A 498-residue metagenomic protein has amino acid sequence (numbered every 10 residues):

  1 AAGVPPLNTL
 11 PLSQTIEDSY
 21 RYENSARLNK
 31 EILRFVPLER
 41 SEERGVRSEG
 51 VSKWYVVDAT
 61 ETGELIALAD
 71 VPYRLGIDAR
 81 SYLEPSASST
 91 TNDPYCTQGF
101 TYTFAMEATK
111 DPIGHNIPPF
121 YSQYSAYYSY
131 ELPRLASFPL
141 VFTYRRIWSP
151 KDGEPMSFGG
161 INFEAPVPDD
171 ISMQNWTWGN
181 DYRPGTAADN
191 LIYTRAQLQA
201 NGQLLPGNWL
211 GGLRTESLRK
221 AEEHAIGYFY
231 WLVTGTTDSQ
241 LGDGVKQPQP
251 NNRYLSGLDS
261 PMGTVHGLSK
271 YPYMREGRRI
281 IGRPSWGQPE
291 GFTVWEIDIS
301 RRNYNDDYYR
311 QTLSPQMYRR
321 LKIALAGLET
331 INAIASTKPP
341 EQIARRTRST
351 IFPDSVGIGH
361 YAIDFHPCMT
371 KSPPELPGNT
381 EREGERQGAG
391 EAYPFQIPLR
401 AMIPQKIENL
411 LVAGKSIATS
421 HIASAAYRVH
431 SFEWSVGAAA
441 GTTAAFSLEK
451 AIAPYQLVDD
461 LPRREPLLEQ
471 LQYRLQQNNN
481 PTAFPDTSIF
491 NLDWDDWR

Functional and structural regions predicted by a protein language model:
A2-Y55, A59-R498: Flavin (FAD/FMN)-binding glycine-rich loop and adjacent Rossmann-like elements that form
